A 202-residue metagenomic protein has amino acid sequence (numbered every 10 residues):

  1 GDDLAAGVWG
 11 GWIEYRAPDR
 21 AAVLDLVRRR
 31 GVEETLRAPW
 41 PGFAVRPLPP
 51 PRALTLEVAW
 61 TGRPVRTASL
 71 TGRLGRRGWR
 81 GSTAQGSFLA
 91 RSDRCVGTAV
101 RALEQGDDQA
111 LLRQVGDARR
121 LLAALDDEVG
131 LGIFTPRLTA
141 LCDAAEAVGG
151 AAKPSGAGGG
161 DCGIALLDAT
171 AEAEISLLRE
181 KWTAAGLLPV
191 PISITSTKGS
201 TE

Functional and structural regions predicted by a protein language model:
D2, G156-D161: Short Gly/Ser/Thr- and Asp/Glu-enriched loop/turn motifs at secondary-structure junctions
L4-K153, I164-E202: C-terminal nucleotide
